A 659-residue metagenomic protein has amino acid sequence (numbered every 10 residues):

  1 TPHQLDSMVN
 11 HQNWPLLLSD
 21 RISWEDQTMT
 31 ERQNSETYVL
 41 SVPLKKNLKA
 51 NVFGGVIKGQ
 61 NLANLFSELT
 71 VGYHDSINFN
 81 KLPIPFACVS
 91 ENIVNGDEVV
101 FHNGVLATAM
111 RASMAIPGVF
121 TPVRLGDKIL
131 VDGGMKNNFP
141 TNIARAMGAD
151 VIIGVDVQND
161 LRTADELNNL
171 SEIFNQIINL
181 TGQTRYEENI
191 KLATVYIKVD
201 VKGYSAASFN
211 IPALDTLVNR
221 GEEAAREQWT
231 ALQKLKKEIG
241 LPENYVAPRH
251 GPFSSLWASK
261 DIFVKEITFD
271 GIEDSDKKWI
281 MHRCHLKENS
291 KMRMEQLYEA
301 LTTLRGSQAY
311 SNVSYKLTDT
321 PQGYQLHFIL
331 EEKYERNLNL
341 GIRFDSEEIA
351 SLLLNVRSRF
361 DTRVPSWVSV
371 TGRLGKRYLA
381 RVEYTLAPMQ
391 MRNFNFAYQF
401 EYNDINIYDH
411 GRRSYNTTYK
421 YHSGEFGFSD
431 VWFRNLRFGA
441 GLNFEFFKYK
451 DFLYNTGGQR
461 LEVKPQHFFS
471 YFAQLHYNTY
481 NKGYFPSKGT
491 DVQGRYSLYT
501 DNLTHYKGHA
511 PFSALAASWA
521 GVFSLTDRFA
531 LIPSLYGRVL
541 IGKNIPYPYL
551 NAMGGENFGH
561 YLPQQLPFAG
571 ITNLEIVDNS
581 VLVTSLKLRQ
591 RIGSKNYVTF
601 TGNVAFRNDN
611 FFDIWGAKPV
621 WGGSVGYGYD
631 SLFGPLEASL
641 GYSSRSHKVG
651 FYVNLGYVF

Functional and structural regions predicted by a protein language model:
P2-T302, G306-V313, L317-T318, K333: Patatin-like phospholipase
L5, G96, D132, A144 (+14 more regions): Buried hydrophobic packing residues in well-ordered domains
S90-I93, H102, V199-V201, G271-E273 (+8 more regions): Flexible glycine-/small-residue-rich
N92-V94, E273, D319-P321, Y629-F633 (+1 more regions): A generic beta-sheet turn/junction motif
E295, A300, G306, N312-Y484 (+4 more regions): Gram-negative/organellar outer-membrane beta-barrel architecture
N337-I342, F472-H476, Y480-G593: C-terminal outer-membrane beta-barrel translocator/porin domains of Gram-negative envelope proteins and their
E401-I405, N443-F447, Q493-L503, R538-L540 (+1 more regions): Short glycine-rich beta-strand segments
R589-V620: C-terminal hydrophobic structural anchor segments that stabilize assembly/packing rather than catalytic chemistry
